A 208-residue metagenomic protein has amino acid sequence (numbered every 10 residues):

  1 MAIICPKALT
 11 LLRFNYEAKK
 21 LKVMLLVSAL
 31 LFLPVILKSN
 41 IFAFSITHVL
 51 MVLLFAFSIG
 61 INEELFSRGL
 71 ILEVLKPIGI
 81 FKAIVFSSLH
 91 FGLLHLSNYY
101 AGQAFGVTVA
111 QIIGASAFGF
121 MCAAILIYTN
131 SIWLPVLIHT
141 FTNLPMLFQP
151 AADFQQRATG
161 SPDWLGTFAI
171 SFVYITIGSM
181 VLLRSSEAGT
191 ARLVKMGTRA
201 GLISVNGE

Functional and structural regions predicted by a protein language model:
M1-L25, S39-N40, S179-A200: Membrane-helix interface linkers and caps
K22-L26, L50, F81-F86, I112-I113 (+2 more regions): Hydrophobic alpha-helical transmembrane segments
L33-L37, F91-Y100, M146-S161: Hydrophobic alpha-helical transmembrane segments in multi-pass integral membrane proteins
V35-T47, Y100-G106: Membrane-interface helix caps and helix-loop-helix hairpins in membrane proteins
N62-S88, A124-S131: Membrane-interface helix/loop boundary segments of multi-pass membrane proteins
A83-F91, L134-M146, G197: Central hydrophobic cores of alpha-helical transmembrane segments in multi-pass integral membrane proteins
T108-W164: Functionally important transmembrane alpha-helices
T140-E208: C-terminal membrane module of polytopic membrane proteins
